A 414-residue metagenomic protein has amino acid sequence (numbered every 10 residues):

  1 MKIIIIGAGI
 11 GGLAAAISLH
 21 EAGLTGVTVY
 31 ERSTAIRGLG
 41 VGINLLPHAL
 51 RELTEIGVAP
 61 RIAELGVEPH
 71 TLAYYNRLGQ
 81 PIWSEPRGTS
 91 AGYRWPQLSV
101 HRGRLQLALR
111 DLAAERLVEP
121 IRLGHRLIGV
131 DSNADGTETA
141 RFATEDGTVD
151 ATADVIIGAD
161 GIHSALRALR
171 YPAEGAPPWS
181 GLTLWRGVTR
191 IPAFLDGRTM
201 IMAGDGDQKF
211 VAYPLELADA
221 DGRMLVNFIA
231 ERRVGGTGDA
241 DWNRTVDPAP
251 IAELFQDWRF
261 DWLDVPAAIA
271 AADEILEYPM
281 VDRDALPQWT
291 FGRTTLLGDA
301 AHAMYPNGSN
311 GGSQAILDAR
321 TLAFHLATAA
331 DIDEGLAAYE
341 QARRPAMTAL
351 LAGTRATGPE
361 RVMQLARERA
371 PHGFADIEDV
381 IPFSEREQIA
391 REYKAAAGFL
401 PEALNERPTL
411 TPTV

Functional and structural regions predicted by a protein language model:
M1-I3, L46-Y171, G175-V188, G235-G238 (+2 more regions): Conserved N-terminal helical subregion
K2, T25-T28, L225: Residues at the starts of beta-strands that form the adenosine-phosphate
I4, A8-A22, Y30-S33, I157-G158 (+4 more regions): Conserved mid-domain beta->alpha element of the FAD-binding
E64, G79, P287, G308-S309 (+1 more regions): C-terminal helical "tail/cap" subdomain of flavin- and related membrane-associated enzymes
E115, R190-G197, A218-A220, T237 (+2 more regions): Short helix-loop capping/hinge motifs at secondary-structure junctions, enriched in acidic/polar residues
P178, D196-T199, L225, F260-Y278: A short coil-to-beta-strand element that immediately follows conserved catalytic motifs
R198-G238, F255, M280: Active-site substrate-recognition segment that forms the wall of the catalytic cavity or substrate channel
D241-E274, I332, E340-Q341: Flavin-binding catalytic cores
